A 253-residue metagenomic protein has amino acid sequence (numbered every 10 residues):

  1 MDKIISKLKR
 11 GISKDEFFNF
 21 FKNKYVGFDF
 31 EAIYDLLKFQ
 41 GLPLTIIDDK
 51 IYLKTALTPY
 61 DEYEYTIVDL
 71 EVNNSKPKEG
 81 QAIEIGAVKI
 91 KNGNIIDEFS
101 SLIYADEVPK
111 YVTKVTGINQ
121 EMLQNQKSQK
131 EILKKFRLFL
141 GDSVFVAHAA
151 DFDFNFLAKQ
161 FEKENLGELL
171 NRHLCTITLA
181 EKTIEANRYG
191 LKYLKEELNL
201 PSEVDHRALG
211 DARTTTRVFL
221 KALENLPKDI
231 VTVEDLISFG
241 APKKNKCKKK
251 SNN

Functional and structural regions predicted by a protein language model:
M1-E62: N-terminal accessory regions of nucleic-acid-interacting proteins
M1-F17, F21, F154-C175: Ordered, small/hydrophobic-rich secondary-structure cores
M1-K3, K7-I12, E16, E31 (+1 more regions): Acidic two-metal-ion nuclease catalytic site recognized across multiple nuclease folds, prominently DnaQ/RNase D-T
Y52-K54, Y63-V68, V72-A158, L170 (+3 more regions): Conserved non-catalytic scaffold segment of RNase H-like nuclease domains
V72-N74, T178, T214: Short, glycine/acidic-enriched loop or turn micro-motifs at the edges of active sites
A158, T216-L223: Short, amphipathic alpha-helical segments that act as regulatory/interfacial helices in nucleotide-processing proteins
L174-G190: Short alpha-helix plus adjacent loop in nuclease-associated cores
R207-F219: Acidic, divalent-metal-coordinating active-site segment for phosphoryl/phosphodiester hydrolysis, typified by short
